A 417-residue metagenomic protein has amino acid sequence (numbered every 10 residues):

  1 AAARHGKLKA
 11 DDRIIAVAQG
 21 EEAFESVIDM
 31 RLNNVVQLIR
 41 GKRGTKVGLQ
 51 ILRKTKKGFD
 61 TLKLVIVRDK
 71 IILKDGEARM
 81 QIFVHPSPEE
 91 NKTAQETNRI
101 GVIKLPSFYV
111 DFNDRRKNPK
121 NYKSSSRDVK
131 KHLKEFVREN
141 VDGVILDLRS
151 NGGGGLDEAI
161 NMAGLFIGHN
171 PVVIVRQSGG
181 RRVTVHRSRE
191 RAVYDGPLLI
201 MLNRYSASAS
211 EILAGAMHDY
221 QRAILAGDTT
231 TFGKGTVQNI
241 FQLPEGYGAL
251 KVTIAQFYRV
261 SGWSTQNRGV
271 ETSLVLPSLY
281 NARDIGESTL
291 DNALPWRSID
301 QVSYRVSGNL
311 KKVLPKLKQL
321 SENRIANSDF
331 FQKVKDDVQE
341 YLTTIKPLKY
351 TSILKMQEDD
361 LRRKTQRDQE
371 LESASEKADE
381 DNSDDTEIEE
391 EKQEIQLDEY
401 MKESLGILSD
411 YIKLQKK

Functional and structural regions predicted by a protein language model:
A1-A10, I15-L243, Q256, Q393 (+3 more regions): Cleft-lining beta-strand/loop regions that shape enzyme active-site pockets
R43, D60, T97, F166 (+6 more regions): A short, structural micro-pattern
E190-Y194, G246, R297-Y304: A general structural signal for short secondary-structure boundary/capping elements
A209, Q221, D228, F232-I285: Polar, glycine-rich mid-to-C-terminal structural blocks that act as macromolecule-binding/assembly scaffolds
V260-K416: Conserved functional hotspot residues or short segments at active or partner-binding sites across diverse domains
